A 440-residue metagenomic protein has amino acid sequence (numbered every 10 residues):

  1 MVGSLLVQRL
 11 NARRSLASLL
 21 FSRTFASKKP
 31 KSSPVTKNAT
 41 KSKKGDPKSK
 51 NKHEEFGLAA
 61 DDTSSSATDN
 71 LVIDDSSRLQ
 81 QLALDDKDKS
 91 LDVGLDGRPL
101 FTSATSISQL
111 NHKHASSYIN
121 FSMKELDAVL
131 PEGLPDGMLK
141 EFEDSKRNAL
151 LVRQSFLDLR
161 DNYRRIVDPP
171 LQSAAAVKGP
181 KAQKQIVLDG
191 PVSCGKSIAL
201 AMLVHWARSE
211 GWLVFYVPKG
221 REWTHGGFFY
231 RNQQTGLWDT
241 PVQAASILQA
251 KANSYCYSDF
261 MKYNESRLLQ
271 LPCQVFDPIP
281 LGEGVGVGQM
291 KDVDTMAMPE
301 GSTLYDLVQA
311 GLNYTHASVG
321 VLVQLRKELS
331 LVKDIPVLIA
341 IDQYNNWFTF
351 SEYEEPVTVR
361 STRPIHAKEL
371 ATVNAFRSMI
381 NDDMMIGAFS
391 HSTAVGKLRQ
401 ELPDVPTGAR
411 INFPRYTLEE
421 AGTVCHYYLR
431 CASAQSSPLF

Functional and structural regions predicted by a protein language model:
V2-Q183, T358-V359, N374-R377, M384-M385: A short, basic N-terminal segment
F25, Y230-Q233, E354-P356: Short secondary-structure boundary/capping segments
E132-E141, F228, A297-D306, L402-V405: Surface-exposed beta-strand-to-loop junctions that form interaction patches on eukaryotic regulatory domains
L139-K146, Q185-G190, V308-Q309, V357-V359 (+1 more regions): Short interface patches used for recognition in eukaryotic signaling and trafficking proteins
D144-L159, K196, Y314-S318, I365-K368 (+1 more regions): Phosphate/oxyanion-binding active-site loops and adjacent basic polyanion-contact surfaces
R164, D168, W212, K219 (+3 more regions): Short amphipathic alpha-helices and their capping/turn residues within compact interaction modules
A182-L325, S330-L331: P-loop NTPase nucleotide-binding core
V308, Q324-L439: The catalytic "switch" region of P-loop NTPases
